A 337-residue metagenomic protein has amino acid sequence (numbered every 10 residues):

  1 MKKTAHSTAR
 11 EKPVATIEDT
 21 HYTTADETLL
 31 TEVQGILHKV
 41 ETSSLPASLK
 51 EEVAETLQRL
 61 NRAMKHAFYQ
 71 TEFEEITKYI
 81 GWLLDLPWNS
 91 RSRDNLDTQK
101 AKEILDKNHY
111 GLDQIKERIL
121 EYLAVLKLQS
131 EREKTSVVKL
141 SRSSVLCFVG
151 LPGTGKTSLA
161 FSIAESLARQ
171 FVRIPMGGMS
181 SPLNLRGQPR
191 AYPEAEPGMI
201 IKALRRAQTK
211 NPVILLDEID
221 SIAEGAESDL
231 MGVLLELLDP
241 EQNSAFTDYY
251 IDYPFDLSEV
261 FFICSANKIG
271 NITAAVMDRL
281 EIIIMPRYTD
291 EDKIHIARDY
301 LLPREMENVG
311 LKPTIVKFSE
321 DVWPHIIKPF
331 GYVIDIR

Functional and structural regions predicted by a protein language model:
M1-Q129: Extended, charged alpha-helical coiled-coil/arm scaffolds that mediate oligomerization and mechanical coupling in large
T42-E52, R91, Q208, K268-D278 (+1 more regions): Conserved C-terminal "switch" segment of AAA+ ATPases
V137-M176, R205-R206, L235, D239: Walker A/P-loop
R142, A207-N211, D229, F246-S265 (+1 more regions): AAA+/SF3 P-loop NTPase mechanochemical coupling elements
G150, G187, E218: The Walker A (P-loop) glycine that initiates the GxxxxGKT/S ATP-binding motif of P-loop NTPases
S166-E196, A203, A223, D292: AAA+/P-loop NTPase substrate/partner-engagement loops
E196-P197, P212, E218, A226-L230 (+5 more regions): Helical "lid/switch" subdomain of P-loop NTPase nucleotide-binding domains
L216-F255: Conserved catalytic/switch belt of AAA+ P-loop NTPases
